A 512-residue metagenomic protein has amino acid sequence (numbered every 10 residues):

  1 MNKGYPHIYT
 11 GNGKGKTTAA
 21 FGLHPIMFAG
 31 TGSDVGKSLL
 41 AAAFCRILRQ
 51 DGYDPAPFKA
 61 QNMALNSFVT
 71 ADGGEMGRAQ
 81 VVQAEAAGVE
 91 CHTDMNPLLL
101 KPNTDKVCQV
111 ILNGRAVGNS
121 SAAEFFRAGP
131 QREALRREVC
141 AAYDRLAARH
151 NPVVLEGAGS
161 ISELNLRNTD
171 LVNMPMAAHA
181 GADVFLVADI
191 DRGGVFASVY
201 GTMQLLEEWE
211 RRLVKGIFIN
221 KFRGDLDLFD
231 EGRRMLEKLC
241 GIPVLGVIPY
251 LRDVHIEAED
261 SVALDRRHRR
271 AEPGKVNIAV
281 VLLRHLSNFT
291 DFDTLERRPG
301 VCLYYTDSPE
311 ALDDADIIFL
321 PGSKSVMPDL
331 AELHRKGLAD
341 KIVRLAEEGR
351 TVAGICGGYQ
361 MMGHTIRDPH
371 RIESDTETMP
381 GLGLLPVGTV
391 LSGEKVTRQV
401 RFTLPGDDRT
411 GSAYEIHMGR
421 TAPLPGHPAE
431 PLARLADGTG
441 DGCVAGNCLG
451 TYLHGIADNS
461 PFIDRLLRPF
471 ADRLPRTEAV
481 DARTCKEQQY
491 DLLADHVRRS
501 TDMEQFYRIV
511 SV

Functional and structural regions predicted by a protein language model:
N2-Y5, N12, K16, V153-E163: Catalytic-site beta-strand/loop segments enriched in glycine and acidic/polar residues
G4-Y5, Y53, V276, P380: Nucleotide donor/acceptor-binding cores
P6-M27, V35-A43: Glycine-rich P-loop/Walker A and Walker A-like loops and their local beta1-loop-alpha1 context in P-loop NTPases
I26-V35, L39-R344, T351, D368 (+2 more regions): Flexible phosphate-sensing "switch/lid" loops adjacent to ATP/NTP-binding sites across phosphate-transfer
C356: Catalytic nucleophile serine of serine hydrolases, specifically the conserved "nucleophile elbow" pentapeptide
G363-S374: Extracellular/periplasmic helix-exit of transmembrane alpha-helices
I372-R398: Conserved P-loop NTPase catalytic core
